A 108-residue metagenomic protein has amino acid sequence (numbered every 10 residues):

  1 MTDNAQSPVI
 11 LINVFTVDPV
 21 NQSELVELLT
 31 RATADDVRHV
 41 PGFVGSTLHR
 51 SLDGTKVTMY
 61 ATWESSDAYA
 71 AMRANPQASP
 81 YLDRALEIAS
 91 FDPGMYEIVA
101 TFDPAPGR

Functional and structural regions predicted by a protein language model:
M1-V9, T47-V57, Y81-R108: Glycine-rich beta-strand-turn "strand-cap" elements at beta-sheet edges
T2, R31-V44, T62-Y96: An amphipathic, aromatic/His-enriched active-site/gating alpha helix that lines ligand/cofactor pockets
T2-N4, N21-S23, T33-D36, L48-R50: Intrinsically disordered, low-complexity segments enriched in polar/charged residues with Gly/Pro, especially when
V9-T16, G45-N75: Short, well-ordered beta-strand segments in beta-rich or mixed alpha/beta enzyme and ligand-binding folds
T16-L29: Short, surface-exposed ligand-recognition loops at beta-strand->loop->(often short) alpha-helix junctions that present
V17-P19, S65, E97-A100: Non-catalytic surface loops within mature trypsin-like serine protease
V20, V40-F43, F102: Compositionally biased, intrinsically disordered low-complexity segments
Q22-E24, A68-A70, F102: Intrinsically disordered, low-complexity acidic/polar segments
